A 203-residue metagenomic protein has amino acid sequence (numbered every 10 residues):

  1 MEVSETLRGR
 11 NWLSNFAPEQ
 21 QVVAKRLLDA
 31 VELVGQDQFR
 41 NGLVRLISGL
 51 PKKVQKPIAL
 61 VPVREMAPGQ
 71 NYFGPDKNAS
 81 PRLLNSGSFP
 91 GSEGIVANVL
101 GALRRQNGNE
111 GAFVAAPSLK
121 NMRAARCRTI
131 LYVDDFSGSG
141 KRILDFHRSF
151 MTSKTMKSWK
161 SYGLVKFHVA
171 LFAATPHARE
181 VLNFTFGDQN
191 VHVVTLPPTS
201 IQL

Functional and structural regions predicted by a protein language model:
M1-L203: PRPP-associated nucleotide enzymes
